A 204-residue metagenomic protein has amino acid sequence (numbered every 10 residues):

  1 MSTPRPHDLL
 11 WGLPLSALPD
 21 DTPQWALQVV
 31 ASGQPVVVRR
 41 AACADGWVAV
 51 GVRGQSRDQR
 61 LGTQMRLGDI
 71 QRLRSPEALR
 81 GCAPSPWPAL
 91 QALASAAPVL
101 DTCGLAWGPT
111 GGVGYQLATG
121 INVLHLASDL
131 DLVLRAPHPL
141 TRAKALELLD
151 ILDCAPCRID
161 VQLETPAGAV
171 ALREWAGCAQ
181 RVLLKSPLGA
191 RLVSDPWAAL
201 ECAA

Functional and structural regions predicted by a protein language model:
M1-G112, A145, I151-C157, V161: Helical scaffold of the NTase/Pol beta-like nucleotidyltransferase catalytic core
G62-Q64, G68-I70, R181-P196: Mature, function-bearing regions of proteins
A97-L130, L134-P139: Active-site nucleotide-donor binding segment shared across nucleotidyl transfer reactions
G120, E147-L148: A short acidic, amphipathic alpha-helical/loop segment
P139-E147: Short, conserved charged micro-motifs
D153-K185, G189: Conserved catalytic core of two-metal-ion nucleotidyltransferases
A204: Expand to "…catalyze enediolate/carbanion chemistry for C-C bond making/breaking, isomerization, decarboxylation
